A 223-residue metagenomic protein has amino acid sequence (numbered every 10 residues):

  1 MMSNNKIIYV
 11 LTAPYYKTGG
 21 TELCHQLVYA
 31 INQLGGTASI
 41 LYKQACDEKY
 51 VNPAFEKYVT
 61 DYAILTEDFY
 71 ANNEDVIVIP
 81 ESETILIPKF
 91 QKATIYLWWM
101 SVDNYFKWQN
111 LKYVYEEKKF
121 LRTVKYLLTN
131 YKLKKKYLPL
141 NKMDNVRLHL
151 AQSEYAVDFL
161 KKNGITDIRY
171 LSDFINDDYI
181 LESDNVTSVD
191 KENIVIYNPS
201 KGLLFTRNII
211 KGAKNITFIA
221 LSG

Functional and structural regions predicted by a protein language model:
M1-V76, F159: N-terminal pre-catalytic "stem/leader" segment of glycosyltransferase-like enzymes
I7, D75-V76, T94, L148 (+1 more regions): Structural motif
V10-A13, K43, S82, L97-Q109 (+2 more regions): Short loop/turn segments at strand-loop or loop-helix junctions that form parts of catalytic or ligand-binding pockets
T18, D47-Y50, I85-P88, N104-K107 (+3 more regions): Short catalytic/ligand-binding loop motif for oxyanion handling, primarily in non-cytosolic enzymes, centered on
G20, V78-E81, A151-S153: Replace "coordinates the UDP/GDP/TDP-sugar" with "coordinates nucleotide-activated sugar donors
L23, L133-G223: Conserved catalytic-core segment of nucleotide-activated headgroup transferases in glycan assembly
I31, P88, I210-K211: A generic structural signal for well-ordered alpha-helical segments
D47-K142: Extended catalytic core of nucleotide-activated donor transferases of GT-like folds
